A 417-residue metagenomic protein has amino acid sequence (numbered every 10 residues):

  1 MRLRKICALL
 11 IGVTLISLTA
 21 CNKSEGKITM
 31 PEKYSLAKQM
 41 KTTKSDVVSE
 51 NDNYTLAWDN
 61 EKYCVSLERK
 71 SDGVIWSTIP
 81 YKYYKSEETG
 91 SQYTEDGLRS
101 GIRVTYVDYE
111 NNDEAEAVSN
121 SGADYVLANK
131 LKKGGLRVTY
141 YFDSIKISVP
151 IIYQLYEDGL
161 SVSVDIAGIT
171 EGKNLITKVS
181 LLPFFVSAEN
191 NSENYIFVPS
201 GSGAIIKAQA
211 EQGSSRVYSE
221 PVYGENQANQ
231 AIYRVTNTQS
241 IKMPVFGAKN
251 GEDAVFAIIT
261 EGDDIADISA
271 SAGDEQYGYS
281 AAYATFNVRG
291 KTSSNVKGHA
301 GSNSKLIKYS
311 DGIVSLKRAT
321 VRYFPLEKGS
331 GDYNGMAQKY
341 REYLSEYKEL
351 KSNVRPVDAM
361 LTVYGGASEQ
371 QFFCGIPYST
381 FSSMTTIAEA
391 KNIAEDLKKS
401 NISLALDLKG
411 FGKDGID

Functional and structural regions predicted by a protein language model:
M1-A8: Bacterial N-terminal signal peptides that target proteins for export
I11-L15: Hydrophobic alpha-helical transmembrane signal-anchor segments
S17-A20: C-terminal motif of bacterial Sec signal peptides marking the signal peptidase cleavage site
N22-G26: Bacterial lipoprotein signal-peptidase II cleavage site
M30, Y34-M40: Short, Gly/Pro- and small/polar-rich lid/capping loops
V48-L404: Carbohydrate-recognition beta-sandwich/jelly-roll modules in extracellular/periplasmic carbohydrate-active proteins
S403-D417: Aromatic- and carboxylate-enriched substrate-binding clefts and catalytic-loop regions of carbohydrate-active enzymes
